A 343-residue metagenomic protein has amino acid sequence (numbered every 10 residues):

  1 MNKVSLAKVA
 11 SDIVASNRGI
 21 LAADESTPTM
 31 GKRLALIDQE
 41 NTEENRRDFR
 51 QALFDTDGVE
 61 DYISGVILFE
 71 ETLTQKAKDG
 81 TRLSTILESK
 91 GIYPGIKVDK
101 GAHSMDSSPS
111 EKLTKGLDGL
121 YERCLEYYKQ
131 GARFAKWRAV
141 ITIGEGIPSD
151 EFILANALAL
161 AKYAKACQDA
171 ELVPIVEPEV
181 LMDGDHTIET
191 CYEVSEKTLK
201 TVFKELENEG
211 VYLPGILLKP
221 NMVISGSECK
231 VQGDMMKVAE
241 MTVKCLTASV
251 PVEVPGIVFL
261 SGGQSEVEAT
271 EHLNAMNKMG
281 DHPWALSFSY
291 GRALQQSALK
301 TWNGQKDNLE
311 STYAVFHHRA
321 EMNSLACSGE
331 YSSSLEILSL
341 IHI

Functional and structural regions predicted by a protein language model:
M1-G101: N-terminal capping/small domains of soluble enzymes
T42, W137, V176, L218 (+1 more regions): Conserved, mostly hydrophobic/aromatic
D57, T81-G95, C124-A132, K165-D169 (+3 more regions): Acidic (Asp/Glu)-rich catalytic clusters
I67-A77, M105-S108, A139-F152, V180-H186 (+1 more regions): Glycine-rich, proline-tolerant flexible connector loops at the mouths of alpha/beta enzymes
P109-R123, P148-Y163, K197: Glycine-rich anion/phosphate-binding loops
M182, H186-E253: Catalytic core of soluble alpha/beta enzymes
M222-A326: Catalytic-face loop-and-helix region of soluble metabolic enzyme cores
I341-I343: Conserved small/polar residues in nucleotide/adenosyl-binding loops
